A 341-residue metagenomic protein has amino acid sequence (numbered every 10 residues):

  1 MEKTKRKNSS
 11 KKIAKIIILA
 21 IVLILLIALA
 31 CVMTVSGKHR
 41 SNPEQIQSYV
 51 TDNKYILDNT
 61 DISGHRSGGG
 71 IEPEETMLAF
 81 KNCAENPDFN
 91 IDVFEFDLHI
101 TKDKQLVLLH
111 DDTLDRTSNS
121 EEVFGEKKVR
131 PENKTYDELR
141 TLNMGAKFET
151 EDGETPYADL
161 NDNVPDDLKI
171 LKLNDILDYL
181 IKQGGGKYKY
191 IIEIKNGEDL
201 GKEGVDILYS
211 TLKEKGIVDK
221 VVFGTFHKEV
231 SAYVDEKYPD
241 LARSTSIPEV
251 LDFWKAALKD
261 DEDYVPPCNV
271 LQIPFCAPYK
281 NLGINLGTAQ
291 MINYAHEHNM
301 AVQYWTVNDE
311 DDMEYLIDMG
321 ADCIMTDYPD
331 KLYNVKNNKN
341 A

Functional and structural regions predicted by a protein language model:
E2-A341: Phosphate-group recognition and catalysis centered on beta-loop-alpha active-site segments
